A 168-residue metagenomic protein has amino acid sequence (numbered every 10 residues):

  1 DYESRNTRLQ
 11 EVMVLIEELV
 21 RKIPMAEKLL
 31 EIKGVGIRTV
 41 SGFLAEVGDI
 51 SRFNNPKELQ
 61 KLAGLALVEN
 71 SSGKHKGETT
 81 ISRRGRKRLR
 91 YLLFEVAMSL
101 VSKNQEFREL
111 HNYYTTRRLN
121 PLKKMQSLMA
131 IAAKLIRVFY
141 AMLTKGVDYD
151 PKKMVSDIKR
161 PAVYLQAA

Functional and structural regions predicted by a protein language model:
D1-A168: A detector of single, family-specific signature residues that are central to catalytic or substrate-handling motifs
